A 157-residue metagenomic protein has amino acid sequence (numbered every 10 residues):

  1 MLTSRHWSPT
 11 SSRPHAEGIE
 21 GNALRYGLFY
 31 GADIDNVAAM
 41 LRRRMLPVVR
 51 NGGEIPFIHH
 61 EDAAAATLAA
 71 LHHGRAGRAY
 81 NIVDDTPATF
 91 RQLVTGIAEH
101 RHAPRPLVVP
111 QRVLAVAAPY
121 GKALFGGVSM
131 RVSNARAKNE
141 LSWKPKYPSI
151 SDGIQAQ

Functional and structural regions predicted by a protein language model:
M1-A23: Catalytic helix-loop patch of NAD(P)-dependent Rossmann-fold dehydrogenases
M1-S8, G53-F57, P87: Short-chain dehydrogenase/reductase
R5, A16-I19, L28-A39, E61 (+2 more regions): Glycine/proline-rich active-site loop of Rossmann-fold NAD(P)-dependent oxidoreductases
N22, P56, T86, L107 (+1 more regions): Residues that recognize and position ribonucleotide moieties
N36-D62: A conserved pocket-lining segment of Rossmann-fold NAD(P)-dependent short-chain dehydrogenase/reductase
A64-T67, H73-G121: Mid/C-terminal beta-alpha module of Rossmann-like enzyme folds, strongest in SDR-family dehydrogenases/epimerases
R91-T95, A115-K144: Conserved C-terminal active-site "lid" loop/helix of NAD(P)H-dependent oxidoreductases that clamps the redox cofactor
P148-Q157: Amphipathic terminal alpha-helices
